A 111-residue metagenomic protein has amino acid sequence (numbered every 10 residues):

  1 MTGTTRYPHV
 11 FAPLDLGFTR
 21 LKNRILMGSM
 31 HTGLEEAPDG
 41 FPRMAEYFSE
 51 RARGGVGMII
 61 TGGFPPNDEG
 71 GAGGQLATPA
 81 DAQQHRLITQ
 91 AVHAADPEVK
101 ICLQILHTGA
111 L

Functional and structural regions predicted by a protein language model:
M1-L111: Flavin-dependent oxidoreductase catalytic cores
